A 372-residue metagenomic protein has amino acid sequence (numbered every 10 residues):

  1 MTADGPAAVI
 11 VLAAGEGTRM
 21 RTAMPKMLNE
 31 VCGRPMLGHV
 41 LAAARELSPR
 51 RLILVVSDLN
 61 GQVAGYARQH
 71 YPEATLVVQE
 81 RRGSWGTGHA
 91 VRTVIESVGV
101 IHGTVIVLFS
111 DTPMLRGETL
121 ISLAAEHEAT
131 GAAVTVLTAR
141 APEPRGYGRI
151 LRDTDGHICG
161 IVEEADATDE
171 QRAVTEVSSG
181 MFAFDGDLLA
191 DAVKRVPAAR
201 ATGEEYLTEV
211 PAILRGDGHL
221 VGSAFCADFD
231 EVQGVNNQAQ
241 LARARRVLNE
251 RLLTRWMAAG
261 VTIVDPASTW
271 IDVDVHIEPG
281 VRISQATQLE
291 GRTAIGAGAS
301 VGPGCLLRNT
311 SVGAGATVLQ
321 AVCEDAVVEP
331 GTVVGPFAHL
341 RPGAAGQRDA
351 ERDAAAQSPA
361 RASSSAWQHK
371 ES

Functional and structural regions predicted by a protein language model:
M1-A8, E16, P35-A125, W367: Conserved N-terminal catalytic core of the sugar/cofactor nucleotidyltransferase
M1-G5, T202-S372: Left-handed beta-helix
V9-V11, L54, I106-V107, V134-L137 (+1 more regions): Structural beta-sheet core signal
V11, L37, V94, D111 (+5 more regions): Residue-level signal for inorganic ion chemistry
A23-V40: Short catalytic helix/loop segments, enriched in acidic residues and glycine and frequently bearing histidine
E30, M114, A183, G234-V235: Short aromatic/basic micro-patch
L115-A201, H219: Conserved core of the sugar-phosphate nucleotidyltransferase
